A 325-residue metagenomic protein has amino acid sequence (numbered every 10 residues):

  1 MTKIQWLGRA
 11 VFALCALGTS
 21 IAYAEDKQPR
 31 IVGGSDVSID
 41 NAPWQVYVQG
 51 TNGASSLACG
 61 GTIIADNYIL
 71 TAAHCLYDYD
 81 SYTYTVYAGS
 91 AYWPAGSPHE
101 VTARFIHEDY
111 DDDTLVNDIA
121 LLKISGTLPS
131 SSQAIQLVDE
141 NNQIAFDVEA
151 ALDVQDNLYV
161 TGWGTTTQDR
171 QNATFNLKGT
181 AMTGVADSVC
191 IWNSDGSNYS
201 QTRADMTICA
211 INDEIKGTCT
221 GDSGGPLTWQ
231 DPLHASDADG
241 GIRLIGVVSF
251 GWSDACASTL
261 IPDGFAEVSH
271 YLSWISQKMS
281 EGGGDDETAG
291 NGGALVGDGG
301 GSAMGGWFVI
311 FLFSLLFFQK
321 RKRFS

Functional and structural regions predicted by a protein language model:
M1-A10: Bacterial N-terminal signal peptides that target proteins for export
S20-A24: Sec/Tat signal peptide C-region and signal peptidase I cleavage site
E25-D40, G53, Y84-I144, V148 (+1 more regions): Conserved catalytic-core segment of clan PA serine endopeptidases
S38-I39, V46-Y47, A58-L76, Y84 (+2 more regions): C-terminal subregion of chymotrypsin/trypsin-like serine protease catalytic domains
T51-G53, H74-D78, G89-P94, I124-S130 (+6 more regions): Acidic glycine-/aspartate-rich tracts in secreted/extracellular proteins
I119, I124-S125, S130-D213: Chymotrypsin/trypsin-fold serine protease catalytic domain
L295-F308: Short, threonine-centered small-residue motifs that mark membrane-proximal processing/anchoring sites and TM-junction
G305-R323: A cross-kingdom C-terminal cell-surface attachment/processing module
